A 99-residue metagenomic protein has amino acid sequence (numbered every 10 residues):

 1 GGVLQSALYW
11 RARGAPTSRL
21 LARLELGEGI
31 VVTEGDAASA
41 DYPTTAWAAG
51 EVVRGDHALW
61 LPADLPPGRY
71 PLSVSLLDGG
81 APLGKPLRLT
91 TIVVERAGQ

Functional and structural regions predicted by a protein language model:
G1-Q99: C-terminal luminal/periplasmic domains and tails of membrane-associated envelope-modifying transferases
